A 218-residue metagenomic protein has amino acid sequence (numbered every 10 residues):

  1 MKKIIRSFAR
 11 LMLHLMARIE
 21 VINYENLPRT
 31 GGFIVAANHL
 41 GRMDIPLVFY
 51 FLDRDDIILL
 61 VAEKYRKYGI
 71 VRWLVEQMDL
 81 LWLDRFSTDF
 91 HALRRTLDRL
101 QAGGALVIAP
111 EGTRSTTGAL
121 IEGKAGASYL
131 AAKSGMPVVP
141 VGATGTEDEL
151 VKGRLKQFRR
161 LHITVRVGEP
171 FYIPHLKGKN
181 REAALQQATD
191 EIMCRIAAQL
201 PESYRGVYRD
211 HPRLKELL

Functional and structural regions predicted by a protein language model:
M1-S7, L11, E20-T30, D98-Q101 (+3 more regions): Membrane-interfacial terminal anchoring regions of lipid-handling membrane enzymes
F8-A9, Q77-L83, P110-R114: Short, basic, glycine/proline-bearing loop/turn elements
H14, P28-S87, R95: Catalytic core of membrane glycerolipid acyltransferases/transacylases, capturing the structured, soluble-facing
H14-I22, S87, E147-E149: Short gly/ser/thr-rich secondary-structure transition/capping motifs
L74, D98, Y129-K133: Hydrophobic/aromatic ligand-binding patch that stacks against planar heteroaromatic rings of cofactors or nucleotides
L97-A127: Catalytic-site beta-strand/loop segments enriched in glycine and acidic/polar residues
A119-A183, R213-L217: A cross-family acyltransferase "interaction/gating" segment
